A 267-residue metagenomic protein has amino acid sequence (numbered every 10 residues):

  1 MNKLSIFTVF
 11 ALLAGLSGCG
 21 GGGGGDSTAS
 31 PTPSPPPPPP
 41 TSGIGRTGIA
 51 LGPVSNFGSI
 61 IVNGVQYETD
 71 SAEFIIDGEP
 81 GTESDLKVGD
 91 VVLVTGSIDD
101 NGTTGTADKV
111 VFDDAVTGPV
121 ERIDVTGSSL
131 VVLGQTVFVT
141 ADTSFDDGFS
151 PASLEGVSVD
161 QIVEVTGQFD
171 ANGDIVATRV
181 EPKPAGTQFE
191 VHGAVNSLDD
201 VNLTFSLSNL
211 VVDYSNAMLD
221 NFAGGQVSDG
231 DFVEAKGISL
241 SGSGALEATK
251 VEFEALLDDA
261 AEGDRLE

Functional and structural regions predicted by a protein language model:
N2-S5, L16-S71, I76-E267: Short, flexible, surface-exposed loop segments at domain boundaries
F7-L13: Sec-dependent N-terminal signal peptides
